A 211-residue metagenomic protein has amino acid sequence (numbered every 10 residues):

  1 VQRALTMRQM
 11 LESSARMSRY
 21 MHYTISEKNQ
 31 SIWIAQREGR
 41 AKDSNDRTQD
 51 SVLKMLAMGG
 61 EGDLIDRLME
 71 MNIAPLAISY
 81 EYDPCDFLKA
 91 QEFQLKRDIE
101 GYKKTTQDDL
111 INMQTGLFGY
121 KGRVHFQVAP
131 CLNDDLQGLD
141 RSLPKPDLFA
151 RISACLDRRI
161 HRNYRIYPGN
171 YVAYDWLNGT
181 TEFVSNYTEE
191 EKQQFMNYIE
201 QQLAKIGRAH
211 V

Functional and structural regions predicted by a protein language model:
V1-L11: Conserved nucleotide-cofactor-binding alpha/beta core module
R3, R37-E38: Glycine- and acidic
Q9-I32, E38-H210: Membrane-interfacial terminal anchoring regions of lipid-handling membrane enzymes
